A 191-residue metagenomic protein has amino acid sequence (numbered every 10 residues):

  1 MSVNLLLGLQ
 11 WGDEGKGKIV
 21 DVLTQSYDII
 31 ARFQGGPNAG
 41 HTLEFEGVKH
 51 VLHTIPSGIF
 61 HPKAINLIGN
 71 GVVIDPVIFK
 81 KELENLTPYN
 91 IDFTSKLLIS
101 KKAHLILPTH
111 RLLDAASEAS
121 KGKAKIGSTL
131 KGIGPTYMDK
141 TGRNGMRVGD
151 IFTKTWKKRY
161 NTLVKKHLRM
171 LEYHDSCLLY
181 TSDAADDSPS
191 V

Functional and structural regions predicted by a protein language model:
N4-G35: N-terminal phosphate-binding or glycine-rich loops at protein starts, especially the Walker A/P-loop of NTPases
G15-K16, Y137, D186: Short hydrophobic/aromatic residue motifs in ordered secondary structure
Q34-L178: Glycine-rich nucleotide/cofactor/substrate-binding loop typically near the N-terminus or early in the first domain
E84, D186-D187: Residue-level marker of positions within ordered structural domains that often coincide with functionally constrained
Y180-A185: Conserved small/polar residues in nucleotide/adenosyl-binding loops
P189-V191: N-terminal low-complexity segments that are often proline-rich with Ser/Thr-Pro
